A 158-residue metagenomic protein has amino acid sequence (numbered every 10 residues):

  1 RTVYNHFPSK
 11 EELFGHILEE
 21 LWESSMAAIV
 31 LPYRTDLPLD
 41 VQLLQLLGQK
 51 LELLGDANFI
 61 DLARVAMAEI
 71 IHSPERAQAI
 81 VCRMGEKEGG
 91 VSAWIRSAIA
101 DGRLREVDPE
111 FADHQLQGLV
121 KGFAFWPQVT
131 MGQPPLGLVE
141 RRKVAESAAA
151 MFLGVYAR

Functional and structural regions predicted by a protein language model:
R1-E12, H16: Helix-turn-helix
S9-E12, P38, E75: Residue-level recognition of oxygen-bearing side chains
G15-L46, S92-I99: Amphipathic alpha-helical linker/stalk segments
L21, S25-I29, N58, P74 (+3 more regions): Short amphipathic alpha-helical interaction/hinge segments
V41, L53, A57, D61 (+3 more regions): Amphipathic alpha-helical packing segments from all-alpha helical-bundle domains
V41, Q45, Q49, A93-A100 (+3 more regions): C-terminal peripheral helix-coil segments that are non-catalytic and often amphipathic
G48-G55, A63-I71, M151-V155: Helix-loop "lid/cap" segments that line or gate small-molecule binding pockets
